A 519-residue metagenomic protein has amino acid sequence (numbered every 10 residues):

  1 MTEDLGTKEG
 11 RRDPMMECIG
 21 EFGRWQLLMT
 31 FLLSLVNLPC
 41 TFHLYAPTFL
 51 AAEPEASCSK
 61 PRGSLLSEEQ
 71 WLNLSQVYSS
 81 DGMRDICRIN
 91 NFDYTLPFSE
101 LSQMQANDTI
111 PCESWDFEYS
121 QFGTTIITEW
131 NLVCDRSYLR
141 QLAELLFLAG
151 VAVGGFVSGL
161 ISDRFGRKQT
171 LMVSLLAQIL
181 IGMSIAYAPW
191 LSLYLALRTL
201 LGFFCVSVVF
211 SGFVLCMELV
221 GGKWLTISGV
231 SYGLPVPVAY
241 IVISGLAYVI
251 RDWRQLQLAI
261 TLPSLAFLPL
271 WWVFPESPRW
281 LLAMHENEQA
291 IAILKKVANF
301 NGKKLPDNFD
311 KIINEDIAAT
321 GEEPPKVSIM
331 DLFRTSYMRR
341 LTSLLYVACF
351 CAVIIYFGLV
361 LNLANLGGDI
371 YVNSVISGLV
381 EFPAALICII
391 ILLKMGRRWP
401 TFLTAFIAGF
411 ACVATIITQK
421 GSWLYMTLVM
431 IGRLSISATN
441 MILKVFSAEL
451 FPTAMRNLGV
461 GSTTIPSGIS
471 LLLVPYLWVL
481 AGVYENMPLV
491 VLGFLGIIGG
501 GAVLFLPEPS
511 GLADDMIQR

Functional and structural regions predicted by a protein language model:
D4-Q26, Y78-Y138, N299-L361, N365-L366: Flexible cytoplasmic loops linking transmembrane helices in multi-pass membrane transporters
V36-L44, L148-G154, C205-F274, S374-S377 (+4 more regions): Glycine-rich segments within core transmembrane alpha-helices of 12-TM secondary carriers
T41, Y45, R198, G233 (+2 more regions): C-terminal transmembrane bundle
A52-A106, V220, V249-T320, G493-R519: Central mid-sequence intracellular linker of multi-pass
P54, I161, L246, I391 (+1 more regions): Hydrophobic alpha-helical transmembrane and interfacial-helix anchor sites in secondary transporters
F122-G123, T128-V133, F147, S192-V206 (+3 more regions): Hydrophobic core of transmembrane alpha-helices in multi-pass small-molecule transporters, especially MFS/SLC-type
G166, Y187-S192, I250, T418-K420: Helix-breaking motifs and short loop linkers at transmembrane-helix boundaries and internal kinks in secondary membrane
Q169-S184, S192, L234, P400-A414: Structural signature of the two symmetry-related core transmembrane helices
